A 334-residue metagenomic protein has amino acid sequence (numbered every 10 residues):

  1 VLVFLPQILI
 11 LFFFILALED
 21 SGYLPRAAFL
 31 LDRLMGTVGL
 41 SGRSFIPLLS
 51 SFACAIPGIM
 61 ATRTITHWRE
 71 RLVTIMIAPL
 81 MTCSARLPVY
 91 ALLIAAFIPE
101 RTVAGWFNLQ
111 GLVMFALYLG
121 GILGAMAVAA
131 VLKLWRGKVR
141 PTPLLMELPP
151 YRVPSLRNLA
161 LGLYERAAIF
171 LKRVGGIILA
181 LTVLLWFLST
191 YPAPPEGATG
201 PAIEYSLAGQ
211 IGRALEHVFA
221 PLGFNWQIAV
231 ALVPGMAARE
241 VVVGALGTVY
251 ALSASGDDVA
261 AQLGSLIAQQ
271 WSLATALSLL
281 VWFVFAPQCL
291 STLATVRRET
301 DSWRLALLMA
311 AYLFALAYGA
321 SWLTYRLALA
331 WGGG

Functional and structural regions predicted by a protein language model:
V1-D20, Q110-L232, R304-G334: Selected transmembrane alpha-helices and immediately adjacent juxtamembrane segments of polytopic inner-membrane
L2, P6-L18, L24, G39-I98 (+3 more regions): Transmembrane alpha-helix detector for multi-pass membrane proteins
P6, Y23-A28, S41-R43, E70-V73 (+4 more regions): Membrane-water interface of transmembrane alpha-helices in multipass transporters/channels
L18-T37, A61-A78, I98-P99, L132-P149 (+1 more regions): Juxtamembrane helix-loop transition segments at the membrane interface in multi-pass membrane proteins
P25-A53, K138-G162, A208, Y250-A261: Juxtamembrane inter-helical linkers in multi-pass membrane proteins
L34-S41, A55, W68, S84-L87 (+14 more regions): Conserved, well-folded catalytic cores of nucleic-acid-processing and energy-transducing macromolecular machines
V38, I59-T74, T182-F314, T324 (+1 more regions): Extended, low-charge hydrophobic alpha-helical regions
T66, S84-V113, S291-S302, L323-G333: Transmembrane helix-loop junctions at the membrane interface of multipass transporters and ion channels
